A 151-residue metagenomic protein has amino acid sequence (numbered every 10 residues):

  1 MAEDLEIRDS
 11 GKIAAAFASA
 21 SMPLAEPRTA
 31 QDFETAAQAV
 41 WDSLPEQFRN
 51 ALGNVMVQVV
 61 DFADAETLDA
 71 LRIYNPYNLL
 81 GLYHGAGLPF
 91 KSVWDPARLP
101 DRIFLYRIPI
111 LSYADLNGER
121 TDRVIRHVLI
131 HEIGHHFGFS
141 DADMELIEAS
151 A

Functional and structural regions predicted by a protein language model:
A2-V124, H136, S140-E145: Active-site rim/adjacent substrate-binding subdomains
V128, E132-H136: Catalytic glutamate of the conserved HExxH
S150-A151: N-terminus-biased detector of the onset of the functional/mature region
